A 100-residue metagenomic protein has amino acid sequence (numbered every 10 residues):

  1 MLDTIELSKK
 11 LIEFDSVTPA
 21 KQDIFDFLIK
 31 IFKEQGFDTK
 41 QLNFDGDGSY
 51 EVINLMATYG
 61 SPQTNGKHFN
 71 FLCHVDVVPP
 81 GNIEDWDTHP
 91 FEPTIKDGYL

Functional and structural regions predicted by a protein language model:
M1-L2: Basic/polar N-terminal segments that are highly enriched at the extreme N-terminus, encompassing both cleavable
I5-E6, D26: Generic alpha-helical structural signal
E6-D15: Generic N-terminal amphipathic, Lys/Arg-enriched alpha-helix
F14, T18, Y99: Active-site oxyanion-binding pockets that recognize sulfate/phosphate
D15, F25, K40-Q41, V75-V78 (+1 more regions): Short secondary-structure boundary micro-motifs
V17-N65, F91-E92: A non-catalytic alpha/beta surface segment that caps or lines the substrate-entry region of metallo-dependent hydrolase
H68-L100: Active-site metal-coordination/substrate-binding segment of hydrolases, especially metallo-dependent peptidases
